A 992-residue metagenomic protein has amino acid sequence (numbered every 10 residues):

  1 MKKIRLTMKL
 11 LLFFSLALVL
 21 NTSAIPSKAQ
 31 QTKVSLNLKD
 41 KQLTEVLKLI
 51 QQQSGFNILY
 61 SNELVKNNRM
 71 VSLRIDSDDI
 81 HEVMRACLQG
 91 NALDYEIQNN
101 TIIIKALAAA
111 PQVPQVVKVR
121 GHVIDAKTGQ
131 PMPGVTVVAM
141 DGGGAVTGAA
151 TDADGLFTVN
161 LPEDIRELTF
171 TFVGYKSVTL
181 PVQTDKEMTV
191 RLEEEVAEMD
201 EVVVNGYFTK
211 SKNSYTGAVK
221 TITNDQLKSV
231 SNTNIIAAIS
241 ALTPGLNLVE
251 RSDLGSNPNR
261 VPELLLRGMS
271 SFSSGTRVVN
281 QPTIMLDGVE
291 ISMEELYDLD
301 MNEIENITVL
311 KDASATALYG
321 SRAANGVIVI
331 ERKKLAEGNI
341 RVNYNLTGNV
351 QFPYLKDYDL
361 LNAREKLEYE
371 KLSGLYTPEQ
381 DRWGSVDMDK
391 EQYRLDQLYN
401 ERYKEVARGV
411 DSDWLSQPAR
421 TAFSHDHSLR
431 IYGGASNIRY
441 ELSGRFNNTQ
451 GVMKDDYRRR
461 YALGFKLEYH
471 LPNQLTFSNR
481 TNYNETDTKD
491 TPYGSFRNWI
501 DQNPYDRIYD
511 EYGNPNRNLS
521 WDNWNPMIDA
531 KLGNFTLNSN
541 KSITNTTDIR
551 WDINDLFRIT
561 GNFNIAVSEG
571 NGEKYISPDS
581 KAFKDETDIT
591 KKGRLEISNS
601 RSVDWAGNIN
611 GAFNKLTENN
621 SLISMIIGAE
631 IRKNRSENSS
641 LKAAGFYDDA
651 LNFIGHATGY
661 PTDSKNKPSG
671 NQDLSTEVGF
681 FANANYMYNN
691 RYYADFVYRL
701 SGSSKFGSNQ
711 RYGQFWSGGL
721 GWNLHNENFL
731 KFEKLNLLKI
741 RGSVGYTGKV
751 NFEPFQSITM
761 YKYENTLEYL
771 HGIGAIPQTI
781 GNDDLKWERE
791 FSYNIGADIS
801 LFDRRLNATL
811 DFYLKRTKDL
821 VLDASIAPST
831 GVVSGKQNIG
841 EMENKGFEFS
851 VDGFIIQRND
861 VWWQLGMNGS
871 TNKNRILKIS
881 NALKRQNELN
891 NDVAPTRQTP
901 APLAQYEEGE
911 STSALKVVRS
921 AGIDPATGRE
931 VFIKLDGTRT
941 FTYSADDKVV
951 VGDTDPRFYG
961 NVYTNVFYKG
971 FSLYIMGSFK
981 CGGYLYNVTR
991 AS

Functional and structural regions predicted by a protein language model:
K33-K39, S72-D76, I124-A126, A218-L242 (+6 more regions): Short, polar/charged loop or turn motifs at beta-strand boundaries
L47, Q51-S54, N91, I97-G143 (+4 more regions): Short, acidic, small-residue-rich periplasmic hinge/interaction motif at the N-terminus of Gram-negative outer-membrane
G142-L156: Short, acidic Ser/Thr/Gly-rich low-complexity loop/linker segments typical of extracellular and cell-surface proteins
F157-N160, A237, P282, D287-A315: Short acidic/polar hinge/loop motifs at secondary-structure boundaries that mediate gating or recognition
A218-T221, V230-N232, S240-L265, F272-P282 (+6 more regions): Residues embedded in well-ordered regular secondary structure
L227, H425, R460, K466-L475 (+5 more regions): Extracellular/periplasmic, surface-exposed regions of secreted and cell-surface proteins
D287, S416-T491, S542-N545: Transmembrane beta-barrel wall of Gram-negative outer-membrane proteins
N343-E405, S640, Q837, F854-T954: Conserved small-residue
